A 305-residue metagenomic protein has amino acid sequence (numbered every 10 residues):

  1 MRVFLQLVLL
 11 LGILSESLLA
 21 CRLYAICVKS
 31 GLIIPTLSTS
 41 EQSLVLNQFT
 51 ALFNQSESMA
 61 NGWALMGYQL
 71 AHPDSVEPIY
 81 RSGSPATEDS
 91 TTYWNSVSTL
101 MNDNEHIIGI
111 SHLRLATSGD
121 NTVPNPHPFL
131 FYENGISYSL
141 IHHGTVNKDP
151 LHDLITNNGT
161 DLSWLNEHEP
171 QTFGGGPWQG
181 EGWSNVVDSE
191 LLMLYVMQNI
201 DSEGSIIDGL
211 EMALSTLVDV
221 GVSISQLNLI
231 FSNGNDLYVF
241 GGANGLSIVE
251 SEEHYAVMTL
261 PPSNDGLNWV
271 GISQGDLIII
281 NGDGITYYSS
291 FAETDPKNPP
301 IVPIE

Functional and structural regions predicted by a protein language model:
R2-S17: Cleavable N-terminal signal peptides of Sec/SRP-targeted secreted and luminal proteins
S17-H142, V146-E305: Conserved short alpha-helical segments that host acidic/polar catalytic motifs at enzyme active sites
